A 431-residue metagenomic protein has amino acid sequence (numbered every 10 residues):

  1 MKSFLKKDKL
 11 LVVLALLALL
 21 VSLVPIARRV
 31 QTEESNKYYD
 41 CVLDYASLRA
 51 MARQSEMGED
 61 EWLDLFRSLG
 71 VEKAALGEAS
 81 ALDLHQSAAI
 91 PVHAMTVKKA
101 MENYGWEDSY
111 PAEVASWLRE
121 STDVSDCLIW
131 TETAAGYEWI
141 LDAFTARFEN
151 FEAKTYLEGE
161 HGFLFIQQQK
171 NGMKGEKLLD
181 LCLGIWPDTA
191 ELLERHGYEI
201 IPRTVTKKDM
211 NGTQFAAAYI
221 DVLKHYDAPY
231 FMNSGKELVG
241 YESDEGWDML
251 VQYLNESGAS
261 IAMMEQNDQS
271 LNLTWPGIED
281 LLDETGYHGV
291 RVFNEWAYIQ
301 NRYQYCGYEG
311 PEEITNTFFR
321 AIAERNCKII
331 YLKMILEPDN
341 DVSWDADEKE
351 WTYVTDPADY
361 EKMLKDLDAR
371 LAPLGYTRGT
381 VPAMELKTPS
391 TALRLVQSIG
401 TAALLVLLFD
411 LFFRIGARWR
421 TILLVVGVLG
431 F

Functional and structural regions predicted by a protein language model:
M1-L11: Cytosolic-side transmembrane helix boundary signature
K9-I26: Hydrophobic membrane-insertion alpha-helices, especially the h-region of bacterial N-terminal signal peptides
V21-R29, L407-L411: Short hydrophobic alpha-helical membrane-anchoring segments
A27-E34, W419, V425-V426: Conserved glycine-centered beta->alpha loop in an early N-terminal alpha/beta scaffold
T32-T391: Soluble extramembrane regions of membrane proteins in the secretory/endomembrane system
G379, T388-F431: Core alpha-helical transmembrane segments of integral membrane proteins
